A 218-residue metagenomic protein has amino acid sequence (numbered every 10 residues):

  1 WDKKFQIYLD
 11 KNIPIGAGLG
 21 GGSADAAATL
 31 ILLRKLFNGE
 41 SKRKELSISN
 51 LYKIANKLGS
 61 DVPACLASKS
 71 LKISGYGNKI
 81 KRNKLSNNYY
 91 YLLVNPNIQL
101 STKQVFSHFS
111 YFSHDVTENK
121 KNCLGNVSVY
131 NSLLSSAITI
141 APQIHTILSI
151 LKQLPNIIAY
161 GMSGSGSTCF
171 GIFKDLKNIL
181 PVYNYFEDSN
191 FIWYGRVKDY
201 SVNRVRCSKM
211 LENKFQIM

Functional and structural regions predicted by a protein language model:
W1-I13, N156: Helix-rich "cap/lid" substructures immediately adjacent to catalytic or cofactor-binding pockets
Q6-Y8, G161, W193: Residues embedded in well-ordered beta-strands within globular domains across many folds
Y8-D10, C65, S163: Solvent-exposed beta-strand sheet faces enriched in polar/charged residues
P14-I15, L133: A short, flexible beta-alpha/helix-coil linker loop
A17-I48, A64: DPxDG-like acidic metal-binding loop motif
G39-A159, I172-M218: ATP-dependent small-molecule kinase catalytic core of the GHMP/sugar-kinase superfamily and closely related
G166-C169: Conserved glycine-rich beta-strand-loop-beta hairpin in the small C-terminal domain of fold type I
